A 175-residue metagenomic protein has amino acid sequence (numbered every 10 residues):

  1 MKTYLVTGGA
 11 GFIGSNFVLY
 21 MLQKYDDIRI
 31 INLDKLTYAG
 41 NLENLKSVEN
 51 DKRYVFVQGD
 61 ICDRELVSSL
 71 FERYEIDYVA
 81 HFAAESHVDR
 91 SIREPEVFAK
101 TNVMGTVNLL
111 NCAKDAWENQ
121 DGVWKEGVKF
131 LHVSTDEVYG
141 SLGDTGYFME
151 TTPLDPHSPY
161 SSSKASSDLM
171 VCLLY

Functional and structural regions predicted by a protein language model:
M1-L174: N-terminal Rossmann-like NAD(P)+-binding domain of SDR-like oxidoreductases, especially those catalyzing
